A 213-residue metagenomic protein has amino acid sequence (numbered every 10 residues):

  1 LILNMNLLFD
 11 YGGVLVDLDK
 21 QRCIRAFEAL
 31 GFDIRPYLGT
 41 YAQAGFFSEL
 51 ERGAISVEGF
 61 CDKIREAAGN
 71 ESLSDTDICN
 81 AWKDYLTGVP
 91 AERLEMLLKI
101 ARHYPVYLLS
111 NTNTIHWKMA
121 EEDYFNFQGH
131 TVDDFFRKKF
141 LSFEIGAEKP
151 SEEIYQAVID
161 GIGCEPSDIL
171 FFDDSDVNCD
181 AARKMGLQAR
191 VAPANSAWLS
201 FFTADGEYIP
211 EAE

Functional and structural regions predicted by a protein language model:
I2-M5, N113-T114, M119-E213: Asp-based, Mg2+/Mn2+-dependent phosphohydrolase catalytic module
I2-R93, R102, N113-M119: N-terminal helical cap/lid subdomain that shapes the substrate entry/recognition surface in HAD-like hydrolases
D10-G13, G53, I100, L108 (+2 more regions): Generic structural signal for small/hydrophobic residues in well-ordered secondary structure, especially within
I24, L94-L98, Y155, C179: Short amphipathic alpha-helical segments and helix-helix/interface helices
A67, M96-K99, A157, G161: A generic secondary-structure signal
L98-K99, Y104, Q128: ATP-dependent NMP and nucleoside kinases share a basic, alpha-helical "lid"
P105-Y107, Q188: Proline-centered loop/turn at the N-terminus of a beta-strand
